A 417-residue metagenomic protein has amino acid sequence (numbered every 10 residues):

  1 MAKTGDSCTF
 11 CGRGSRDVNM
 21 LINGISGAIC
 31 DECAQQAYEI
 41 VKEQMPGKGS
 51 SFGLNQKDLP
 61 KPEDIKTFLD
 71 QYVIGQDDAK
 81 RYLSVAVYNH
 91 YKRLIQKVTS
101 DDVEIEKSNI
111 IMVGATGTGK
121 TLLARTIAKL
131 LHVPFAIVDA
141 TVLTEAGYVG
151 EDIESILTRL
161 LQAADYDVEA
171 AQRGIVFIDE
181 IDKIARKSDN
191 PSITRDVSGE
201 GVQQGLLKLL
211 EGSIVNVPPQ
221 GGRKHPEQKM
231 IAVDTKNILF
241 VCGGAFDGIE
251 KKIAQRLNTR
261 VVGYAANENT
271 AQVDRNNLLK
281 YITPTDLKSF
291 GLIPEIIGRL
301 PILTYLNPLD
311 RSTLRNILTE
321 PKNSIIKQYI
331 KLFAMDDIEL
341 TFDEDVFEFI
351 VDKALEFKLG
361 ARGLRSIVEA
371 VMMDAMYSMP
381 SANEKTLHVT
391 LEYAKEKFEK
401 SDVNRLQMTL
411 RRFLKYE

Functional and structural regions predicted by a protein language model:
A2-N23, G27-C33, E39-G75, K80-A136 (+2 more regions): AAA+ P-loop NTPase nucleotide-binding core of proteostasis motors
